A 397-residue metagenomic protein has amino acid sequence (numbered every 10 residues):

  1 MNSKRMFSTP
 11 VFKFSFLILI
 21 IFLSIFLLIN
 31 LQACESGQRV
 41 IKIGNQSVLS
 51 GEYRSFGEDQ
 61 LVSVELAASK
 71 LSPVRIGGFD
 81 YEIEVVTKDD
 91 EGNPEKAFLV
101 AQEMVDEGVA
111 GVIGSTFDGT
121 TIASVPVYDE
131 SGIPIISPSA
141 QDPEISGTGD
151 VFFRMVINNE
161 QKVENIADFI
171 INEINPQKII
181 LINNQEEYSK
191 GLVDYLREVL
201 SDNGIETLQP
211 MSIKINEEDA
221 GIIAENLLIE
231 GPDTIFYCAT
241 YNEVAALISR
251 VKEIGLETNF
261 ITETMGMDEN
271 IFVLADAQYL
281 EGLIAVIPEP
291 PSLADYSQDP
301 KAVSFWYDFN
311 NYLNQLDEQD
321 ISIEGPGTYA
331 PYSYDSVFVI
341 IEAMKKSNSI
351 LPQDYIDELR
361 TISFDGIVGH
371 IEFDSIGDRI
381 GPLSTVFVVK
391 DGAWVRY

Functional and structural regions predicted by a protein language model:
E35-S36, V40, S55-V62, V74-S146 (+2 more regions): Beta-alpha junction/loop-to-helix N-cap segments that form part of ligand/metal-binding clefts
G44-E65, K88-P94, F117, Q185-K190 (+2 more regions): Extracytoplasmic "Venus flytrap"
L49, F152-I215, D233-T234: An alpha-beta-alpha
A97, M155-I179, K190-G191, E218-G221 (+3 more regions): Hydrophobic alpha-helical segments within soluble ligand-binding/sensing domains
M104-T116, I136-P138, K178-N183, G231-Y241 (+3 more regions): Periplasmic-binding protein-like
P126-E130, V193-P291: Extracellular/periplasmic bilobed ligand-binding domains
I248-Y334, V388-R396: Extracellular/periplasmic periplasmic-binding protein-like sensory domains
Q315-R396: Segments of small-molecule ligand-sensing domains
